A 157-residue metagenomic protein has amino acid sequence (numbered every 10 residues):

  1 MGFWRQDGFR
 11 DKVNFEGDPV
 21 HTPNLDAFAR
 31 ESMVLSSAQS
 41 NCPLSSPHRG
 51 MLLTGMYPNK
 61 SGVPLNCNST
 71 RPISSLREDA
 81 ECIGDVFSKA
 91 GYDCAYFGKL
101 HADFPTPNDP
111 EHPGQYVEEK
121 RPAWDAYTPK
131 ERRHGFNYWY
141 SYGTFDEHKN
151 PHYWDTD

Functional and structural regions predicted by a protein language model:
M1-D157: Formylglycine-dependent sulfatase
